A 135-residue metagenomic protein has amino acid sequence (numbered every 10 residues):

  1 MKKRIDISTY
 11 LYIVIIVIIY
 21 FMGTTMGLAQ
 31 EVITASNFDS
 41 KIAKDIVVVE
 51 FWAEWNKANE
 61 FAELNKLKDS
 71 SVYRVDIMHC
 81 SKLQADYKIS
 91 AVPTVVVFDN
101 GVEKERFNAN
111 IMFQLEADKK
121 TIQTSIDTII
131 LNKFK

Functional and structural regions predicted by a protein language model:
K2-V14: Bacterial N-terminal signal peptides that target proteins for export
Y12-T24: Bacterial N-terminal signal peptides
T25-K44, T121-K135: N-terminal leader/targeting and pre-domain segments
V32-K68: Local sequence-structure signature of Cys/Sec-based thiol-disulfide redox active-site neighborhoods
F51-W55, K68-L83: Thiol-based oxidoreductase modules, predominantly thioredoxin-like and allied folds used for disulfide exchange
A58-E60, L83-Q84, E105-F107: Extracytoplasmic/secreted cell-surface and envelope-processing proteins
Y87-F98: Structural micro-motif
V97-K135: Non-catalytic, surface beta->alpha helical segment in thiol-disulfide oxidoreductase systems
